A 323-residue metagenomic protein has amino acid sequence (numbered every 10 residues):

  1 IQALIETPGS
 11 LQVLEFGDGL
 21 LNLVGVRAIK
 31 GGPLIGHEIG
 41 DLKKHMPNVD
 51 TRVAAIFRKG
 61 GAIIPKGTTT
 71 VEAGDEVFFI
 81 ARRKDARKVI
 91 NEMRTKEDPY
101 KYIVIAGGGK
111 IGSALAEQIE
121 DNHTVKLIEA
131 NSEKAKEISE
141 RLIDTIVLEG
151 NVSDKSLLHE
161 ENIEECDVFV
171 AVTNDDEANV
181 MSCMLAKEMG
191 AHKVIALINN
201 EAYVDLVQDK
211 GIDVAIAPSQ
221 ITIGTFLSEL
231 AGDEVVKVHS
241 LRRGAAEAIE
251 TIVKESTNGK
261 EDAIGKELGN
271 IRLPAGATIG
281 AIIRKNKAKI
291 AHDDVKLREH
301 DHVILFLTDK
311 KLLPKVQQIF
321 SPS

Functional and structural regions predicted by a protein language model:
I1-S323: Cytosolic regulatory regions of ion transport systems
